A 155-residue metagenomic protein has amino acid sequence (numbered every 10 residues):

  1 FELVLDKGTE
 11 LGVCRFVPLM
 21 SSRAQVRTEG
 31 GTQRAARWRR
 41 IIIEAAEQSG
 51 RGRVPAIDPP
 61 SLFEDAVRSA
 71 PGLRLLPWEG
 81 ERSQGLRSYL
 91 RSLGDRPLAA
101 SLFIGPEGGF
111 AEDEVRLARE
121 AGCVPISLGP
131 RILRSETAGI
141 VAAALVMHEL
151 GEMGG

Functional and structural regions predicted by a protein language model:
F1-L76: RNA substrate-binding interface of SAM-dependent RNA methyltransferases
K7-L11, R34, R91-D95, R116-A121: Short, solvent-exposed amphipathic alpha-helical segments in soluble enzyme and RNA/protein-processing domains
R23-A24, E81, E107, M147: Short, glycine/serine-rich, charged loops/turns that create anion-binding and catalytic segments at active sites
T32-R37, L93, A144-V146: Short, hinge-like loop/turn segments at secondary-structure boundaries
W38-R39, S83, G139: A general structural signal for well-ordered alpha-helical segments in protein cores
S61-V67, R82-Q84, L133: A short acidic, often aromatic-flanked loop/helix-cap motif at beta-alpha or helix-coil junctions that lines enzyme
R74-V115, V124-S127: Active-site/ligand-binding-proximal alpha/beta "capping" segment
E112-G155: Structured adenosyl-cofactor binding patch, chiefly the S-adenosyl-L-methionine
